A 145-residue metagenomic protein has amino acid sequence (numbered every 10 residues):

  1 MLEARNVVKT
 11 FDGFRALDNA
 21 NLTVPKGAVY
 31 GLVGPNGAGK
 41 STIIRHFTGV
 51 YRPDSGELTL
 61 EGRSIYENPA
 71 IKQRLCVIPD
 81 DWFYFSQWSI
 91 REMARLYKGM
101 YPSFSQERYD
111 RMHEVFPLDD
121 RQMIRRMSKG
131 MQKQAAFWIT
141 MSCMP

Functional and structural regions predicted by a protein language model:
A4-V7: Conserved catalytic Walker-motif region of ABC-type ATPase nucleotide-binding domains
F14-R15, P69: Short coil-to-beta microelement around the adenine-binding A-loop and adjacent beta1/P-loop entry of ABC ATPase
Y30-P35: The feature captures the beta-strand-to-loop junction immediately N-terminal to the Walker
T48: Helix-to-loop junction immediately C-terminal to a conserved catalytic motif
G56-I71: Conserved ABC transporter NBD signature motif
P79-A136: ABC-family P-loop ATPase nucleotide-binding domains
